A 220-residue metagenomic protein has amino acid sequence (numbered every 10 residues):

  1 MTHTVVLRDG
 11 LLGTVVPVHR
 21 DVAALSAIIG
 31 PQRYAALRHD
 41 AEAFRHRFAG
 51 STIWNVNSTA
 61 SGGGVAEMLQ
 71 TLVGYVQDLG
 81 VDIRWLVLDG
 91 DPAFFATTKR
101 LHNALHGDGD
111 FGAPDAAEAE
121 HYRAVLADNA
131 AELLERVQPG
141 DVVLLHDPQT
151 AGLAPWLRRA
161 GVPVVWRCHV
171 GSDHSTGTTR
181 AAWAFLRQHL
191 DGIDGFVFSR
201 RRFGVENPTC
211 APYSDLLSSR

Functional and structural regions predicted by a protein language model:
M1-R220: Catalytic cores of nucleotide-sugar-dependent glycosyltransferases that transfer UDP/GDP/TDP-activated
